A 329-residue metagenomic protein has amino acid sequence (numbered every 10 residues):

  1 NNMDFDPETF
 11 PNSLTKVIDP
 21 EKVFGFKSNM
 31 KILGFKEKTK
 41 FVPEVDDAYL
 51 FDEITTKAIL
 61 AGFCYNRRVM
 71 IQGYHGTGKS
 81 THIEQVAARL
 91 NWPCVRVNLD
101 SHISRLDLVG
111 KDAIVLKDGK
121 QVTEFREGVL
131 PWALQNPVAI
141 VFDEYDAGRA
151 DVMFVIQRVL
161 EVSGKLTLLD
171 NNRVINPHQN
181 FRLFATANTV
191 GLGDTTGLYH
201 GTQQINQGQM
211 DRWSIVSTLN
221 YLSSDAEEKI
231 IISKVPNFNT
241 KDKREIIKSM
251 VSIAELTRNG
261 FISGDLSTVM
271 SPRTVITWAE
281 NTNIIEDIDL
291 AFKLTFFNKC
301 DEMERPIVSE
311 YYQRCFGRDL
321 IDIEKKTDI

Functional and structural regions predicted by a protein language model:
N1-R244, S252: AAA+ P-loop NTPase catalytic core and its hallmark functional loops
M3, V42-D46, I285-I329: C-terminal engagement/docking regions of AAA+ P-loop ATPases
K57-Y65, I276-N281, K293-N298: Short, hydrophobic/amphipathic alpha-helical patches that form generic packing surfaces within helical domains
T81, D151, I253-T257, I285 (+1 more regions): A short structural micro-motif
E161-V162, T240, R244-E255, I284 (+2 more regions): Short flexible/disordered coil segments
Y221-S223, E227-L294: Conserved AAA+ ATPase small/helical "lid" subdomain
